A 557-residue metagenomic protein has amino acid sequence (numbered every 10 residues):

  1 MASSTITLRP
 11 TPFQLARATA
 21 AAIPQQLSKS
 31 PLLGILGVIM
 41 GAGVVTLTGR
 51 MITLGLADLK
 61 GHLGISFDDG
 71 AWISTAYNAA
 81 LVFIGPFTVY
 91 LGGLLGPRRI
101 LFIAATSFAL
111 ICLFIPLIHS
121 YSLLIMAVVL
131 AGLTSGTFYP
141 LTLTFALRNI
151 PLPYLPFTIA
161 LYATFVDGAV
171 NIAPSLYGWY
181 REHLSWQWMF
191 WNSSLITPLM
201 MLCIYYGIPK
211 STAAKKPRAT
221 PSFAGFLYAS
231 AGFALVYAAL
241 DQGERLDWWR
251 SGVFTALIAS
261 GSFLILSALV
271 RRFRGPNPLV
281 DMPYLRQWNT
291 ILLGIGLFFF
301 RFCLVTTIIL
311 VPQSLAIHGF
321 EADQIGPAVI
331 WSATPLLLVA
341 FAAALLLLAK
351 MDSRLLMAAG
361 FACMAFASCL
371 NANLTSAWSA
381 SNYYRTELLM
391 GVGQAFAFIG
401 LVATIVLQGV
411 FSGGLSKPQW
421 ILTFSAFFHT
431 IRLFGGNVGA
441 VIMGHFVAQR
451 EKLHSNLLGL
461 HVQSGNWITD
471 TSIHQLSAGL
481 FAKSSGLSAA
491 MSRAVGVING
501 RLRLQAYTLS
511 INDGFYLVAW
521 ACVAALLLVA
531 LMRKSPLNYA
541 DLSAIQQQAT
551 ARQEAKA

Functional and structural regions predicted by a protein language model:
M1-L47, G61: Cytosolic juxtamembrane N-terminal segment immediately preceding the first transmembrane helix of multi-pass
A18, F411-L415, F427-A557: Hydrophobic transmembrane architecture of multi-pass small-molecule transporters
P31-L47, I52-L54, F67, I73-S74 (+3 more regions): 12-transmembrane solute porter fold
G55-F83, L123: Extracellular/periplasmic helix-loop-helix junction of adjacent transmembrane segments in MFS-like secondary
L59-K60, L91-G92, L124, L176-L184 (+3 more regions): Interfacial helix-cap and linker-helix signal at transmembrane-aqueous boundaries of multi-pass secondary transporters
T75-Y90, Y139-L143, I330-A343: Central cavity-lining transmembrane alpha-helices of secondary-active solute carriers, predominantly the Major
G85-F226: Helix-loop-helix hairpins in multi-pass membrane proteins, especially solute transporters
G178-I295: Hydrophobic transmembrane-helix bundles of small-molecule transporters
